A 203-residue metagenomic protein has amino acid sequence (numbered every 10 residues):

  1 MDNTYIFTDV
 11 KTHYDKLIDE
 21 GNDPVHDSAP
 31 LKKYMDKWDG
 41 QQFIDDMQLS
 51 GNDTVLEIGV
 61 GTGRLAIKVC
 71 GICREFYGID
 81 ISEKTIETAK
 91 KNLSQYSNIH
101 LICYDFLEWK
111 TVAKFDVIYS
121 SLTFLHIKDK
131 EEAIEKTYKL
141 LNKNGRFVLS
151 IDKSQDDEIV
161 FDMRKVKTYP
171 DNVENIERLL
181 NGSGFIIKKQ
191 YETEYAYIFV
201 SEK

Functional and structural regions predicted by a protein language model:
M1-Q48, Q155-D157: Conserved class I S-adenosyl-L-methionine
N52-G59: Conserved class I S-adenosyl-L-methionine
T62-E108: Class I SAM-dependent methyltransferase SAM/SAH-binding core
Y119: A conserved beta-strand element that flanks and buttresses the S-adenosyl-L-methionine
E131-K143: A short glycine-rich, Lys/Arg-flanked "PGG" loop and its adjoining helix->strand segment in the class I
G145-I151: Conserved beta-strand signature within the Rossmann-like core of class I S-adenosyl-L-methionine
I159-N175: Acceptor-substrate binding/catalytic loop of class I
S183-F185, K189-K203: Core SAM-dependent methyltransferase catalytic element
